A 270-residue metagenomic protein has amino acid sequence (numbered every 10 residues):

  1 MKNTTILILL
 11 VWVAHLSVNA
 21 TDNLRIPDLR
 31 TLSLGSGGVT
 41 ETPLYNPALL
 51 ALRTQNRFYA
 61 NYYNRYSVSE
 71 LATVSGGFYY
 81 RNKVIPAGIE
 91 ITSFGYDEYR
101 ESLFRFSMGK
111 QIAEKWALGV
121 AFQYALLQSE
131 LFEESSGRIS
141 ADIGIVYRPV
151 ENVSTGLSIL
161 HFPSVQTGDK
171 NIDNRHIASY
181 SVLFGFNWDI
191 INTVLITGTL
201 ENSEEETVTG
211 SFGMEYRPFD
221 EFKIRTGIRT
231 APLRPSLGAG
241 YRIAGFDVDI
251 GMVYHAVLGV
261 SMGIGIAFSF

Functional and structural regions predicted by a protein language model:
M1-L29, S269: Cleavable N-terminal export/targeting peptides
T21-F270: Subset of outer-membrane beta-barrel
